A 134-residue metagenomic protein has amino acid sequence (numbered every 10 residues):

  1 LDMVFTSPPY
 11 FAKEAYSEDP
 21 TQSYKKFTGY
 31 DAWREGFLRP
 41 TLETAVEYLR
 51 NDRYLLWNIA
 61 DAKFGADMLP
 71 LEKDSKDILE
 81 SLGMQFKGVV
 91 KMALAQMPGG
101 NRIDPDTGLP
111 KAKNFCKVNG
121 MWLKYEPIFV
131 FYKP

Functional and structural regions predicted by a protein language model:
L1-P134: Class I S-adenosyl-L-methionine-dependent methyltransferase catalytic core
